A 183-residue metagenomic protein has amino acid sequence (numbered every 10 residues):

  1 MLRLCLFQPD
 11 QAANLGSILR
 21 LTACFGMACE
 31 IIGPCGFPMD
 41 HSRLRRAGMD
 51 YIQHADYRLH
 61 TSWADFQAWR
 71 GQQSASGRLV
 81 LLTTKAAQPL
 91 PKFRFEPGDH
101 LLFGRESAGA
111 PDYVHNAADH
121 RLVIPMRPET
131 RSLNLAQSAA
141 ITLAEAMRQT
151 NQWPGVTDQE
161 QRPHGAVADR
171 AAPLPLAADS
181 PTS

Functional and structural regions predicted by a protein language model:
M1-S183: Post-transcriptional modification and biogenesis factors for structured RNAs of the translation apparatus
